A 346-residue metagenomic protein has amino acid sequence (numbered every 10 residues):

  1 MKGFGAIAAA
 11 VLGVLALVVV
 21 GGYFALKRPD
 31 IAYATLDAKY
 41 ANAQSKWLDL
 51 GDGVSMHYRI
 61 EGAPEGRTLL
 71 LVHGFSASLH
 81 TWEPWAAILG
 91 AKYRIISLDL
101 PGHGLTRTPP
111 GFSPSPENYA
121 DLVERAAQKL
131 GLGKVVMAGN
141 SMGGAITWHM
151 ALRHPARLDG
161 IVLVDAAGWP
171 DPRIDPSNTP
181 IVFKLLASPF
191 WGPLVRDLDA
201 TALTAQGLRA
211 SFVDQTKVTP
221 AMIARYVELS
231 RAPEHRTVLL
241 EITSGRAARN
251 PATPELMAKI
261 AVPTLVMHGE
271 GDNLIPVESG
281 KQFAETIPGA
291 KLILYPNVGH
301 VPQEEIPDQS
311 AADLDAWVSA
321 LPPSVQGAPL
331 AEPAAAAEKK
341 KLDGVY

Functional and structural regions predicted by a protein language model:
V11-W47: An N-terminal hydrophobic leader/cap segment in hydrolases
A25-I31, T35-L36, R173-P176, V195-L256: Conserved alpha/beta-hydrolase catalytic His-Asp/Glu region
G51-D52, R59-A63, S97-A138, M142 (+1 more regions): Active-site loop/oxyanion-hole signature of alpha/beta-hydrolase fold enzymes
E61-L105: Conserved HGGG/HGGXW glycine-rich cap/lid loop of the alpha/beta-hydrolase fold
G133-P176: Conserved hydrolase catalytic core segment
I260, V266-H268: Short beta-strand/loop motif that positions the catalytic acidic residue of the alpha/beta-hydrolase fold
G271-I275: Acidic catalytic loop of the alpha/beta-hydrolase fold
G289-Y346: Catalytic active-site module of serine/aspartate enzymes centered on a nucleophile-bearing elbow/loop
